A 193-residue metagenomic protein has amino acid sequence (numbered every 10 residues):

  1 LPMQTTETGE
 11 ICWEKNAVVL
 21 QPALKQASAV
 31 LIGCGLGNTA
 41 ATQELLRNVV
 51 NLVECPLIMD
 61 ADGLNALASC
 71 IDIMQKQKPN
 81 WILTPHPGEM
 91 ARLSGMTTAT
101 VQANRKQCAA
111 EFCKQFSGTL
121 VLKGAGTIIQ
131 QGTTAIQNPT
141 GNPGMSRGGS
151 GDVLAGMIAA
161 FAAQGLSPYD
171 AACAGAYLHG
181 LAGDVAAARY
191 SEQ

Functional and structural regions predicted by a protein language model:
L1-T140: Glycine-rich phosphate/dinucleotide-binding loop and adjoining beta-alpha-beta core of small-molecule
G95-T100, G144, R189-E192: Short glycine-enriched, charge-decorated loop/helix-capping segments at active-site entrances that position
Q137, M145-S146: Residue-level "hotspot" positions that anchor or transmit function at local structural transition points
G149: Divalent-cation-assisted or electrostatically stabilized phosphate/pyrophosphate-binding catalytic cores
A155-Q193: Conserved post-catalytic alpha-helical subdomain immediately downstream of the catalytic base and nucleotide-binding
